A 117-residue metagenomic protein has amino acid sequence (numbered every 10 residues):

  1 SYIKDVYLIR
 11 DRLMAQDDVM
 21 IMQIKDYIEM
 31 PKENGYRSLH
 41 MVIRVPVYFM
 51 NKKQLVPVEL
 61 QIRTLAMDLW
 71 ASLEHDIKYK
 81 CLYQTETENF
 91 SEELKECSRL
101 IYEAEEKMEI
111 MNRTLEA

Functional and structural regions predicted by a protein language model:
S1-M108: Long beta-strand-rich cores associated with HINT superfamily self-processing modules
E109-A117: Eukaryotic low-complexity, non-globular regulatory regions
